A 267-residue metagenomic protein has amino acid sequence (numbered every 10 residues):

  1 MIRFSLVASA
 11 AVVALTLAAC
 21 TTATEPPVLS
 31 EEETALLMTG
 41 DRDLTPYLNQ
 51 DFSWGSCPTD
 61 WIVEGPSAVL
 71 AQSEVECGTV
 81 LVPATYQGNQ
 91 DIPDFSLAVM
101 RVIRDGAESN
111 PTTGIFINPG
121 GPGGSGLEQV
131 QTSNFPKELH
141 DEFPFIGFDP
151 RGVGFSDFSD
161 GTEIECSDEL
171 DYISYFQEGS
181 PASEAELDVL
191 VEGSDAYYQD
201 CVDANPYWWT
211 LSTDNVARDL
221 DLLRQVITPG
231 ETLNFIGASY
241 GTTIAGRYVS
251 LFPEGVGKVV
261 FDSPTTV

Functional and structural regions predicted by a protein language model:
M1-S9: Bacterial N-terminal signal peptides that target proteins for export
L15-A19: C-terminal motif of bacterial Sec signal peptides marking the signal peptidase cleavage site
T21-A23: Bacterial signal peptide processing site
P26: Short, non-ligating residues that shape and space the ligands of small metal-coordination modules and catalytic
L29-T45: Post-signal peptide N-terminal segment of mature Sec-exported envelope proteins
G40-V267: Gly/Pro-rich cap/lid or specificity-loop segments adjacent to the active site
